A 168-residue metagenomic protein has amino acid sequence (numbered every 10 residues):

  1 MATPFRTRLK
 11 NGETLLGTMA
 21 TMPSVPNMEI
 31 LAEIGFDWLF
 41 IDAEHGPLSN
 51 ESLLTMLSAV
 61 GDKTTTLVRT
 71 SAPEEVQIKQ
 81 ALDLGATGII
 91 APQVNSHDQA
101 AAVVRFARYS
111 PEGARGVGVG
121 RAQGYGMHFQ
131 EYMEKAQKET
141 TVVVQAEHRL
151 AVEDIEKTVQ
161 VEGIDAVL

Functional and structural regions predicted by a protein language model:
M1-M19, F129-K138: N-terminal amphipathic alpha-helix/helix-capping segment at the start of soluble metabolic enzymes
L16-A20, L39-I41, T66-T70, I89-A91 (+2 more regions): Hydrophobic faces of well-ordered beta-strands that scaffold small-molecule active sites in alpha/beta enzyme cores
A20-I34, A72-Q80, R149-V161: Short, acidic/polar
N27-T55: Glycine-rich, proline-tolerant flexible connector loops at the mouths of alpha/beta enzymes
A43-H45, S71-A72, V94-S96: Short, ordered loop/turn segments at secondary-structure junctions
N50-D83, R105-G113, E134-K138: Alpha-helix-loop-beta-strand connector modules within alpha/beta enzyme cores
V76, G88-A166: Conserved anion-binding
